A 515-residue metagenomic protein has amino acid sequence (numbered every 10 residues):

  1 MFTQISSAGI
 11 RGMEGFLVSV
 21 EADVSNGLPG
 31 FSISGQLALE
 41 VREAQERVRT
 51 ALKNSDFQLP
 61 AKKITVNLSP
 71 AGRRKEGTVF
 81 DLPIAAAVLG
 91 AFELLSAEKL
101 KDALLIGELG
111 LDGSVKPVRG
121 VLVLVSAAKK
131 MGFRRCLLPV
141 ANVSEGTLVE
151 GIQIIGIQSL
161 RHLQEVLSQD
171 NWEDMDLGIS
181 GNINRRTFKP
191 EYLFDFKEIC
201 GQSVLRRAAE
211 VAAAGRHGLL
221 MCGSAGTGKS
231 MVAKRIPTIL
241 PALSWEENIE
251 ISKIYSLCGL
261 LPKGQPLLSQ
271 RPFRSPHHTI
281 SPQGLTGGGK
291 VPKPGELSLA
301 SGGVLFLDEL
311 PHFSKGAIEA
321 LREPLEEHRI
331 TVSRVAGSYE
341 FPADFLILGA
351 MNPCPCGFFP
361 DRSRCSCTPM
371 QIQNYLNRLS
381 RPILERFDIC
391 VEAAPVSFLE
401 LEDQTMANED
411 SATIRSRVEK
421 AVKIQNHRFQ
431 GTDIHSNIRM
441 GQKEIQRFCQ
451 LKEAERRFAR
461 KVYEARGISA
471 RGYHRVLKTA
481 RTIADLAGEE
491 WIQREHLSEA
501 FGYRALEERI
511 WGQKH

Functional and structural regions predicted by a protein language model:
M1-L220, S224, S230, L268 (+3 more regions): Peripheral, non-AAA+ core regions of ATP-driven protein-machinery
V18-V24, L285, D388-E392, C449: Short beta-strand elements
S34-Q45, Q58-P60, N67-G77, V291-P292 (+1 more regions): Basic, amphipathic alpha-helical bundle interface domains used for macromolecular binding and assembly
W172-V211, G215, A242-L297: P-loop NTPase nucleotide-binding/switch module
M221-P262, E327: Walker A/P-loop
G223, G287, E309: The Walker A (P-loop) glycine that initiates the GxxxxGKT/S ATP-binding motif of P-loop NTPases
G302, D308-L310, A320: Walker B catalytic acidic pair
